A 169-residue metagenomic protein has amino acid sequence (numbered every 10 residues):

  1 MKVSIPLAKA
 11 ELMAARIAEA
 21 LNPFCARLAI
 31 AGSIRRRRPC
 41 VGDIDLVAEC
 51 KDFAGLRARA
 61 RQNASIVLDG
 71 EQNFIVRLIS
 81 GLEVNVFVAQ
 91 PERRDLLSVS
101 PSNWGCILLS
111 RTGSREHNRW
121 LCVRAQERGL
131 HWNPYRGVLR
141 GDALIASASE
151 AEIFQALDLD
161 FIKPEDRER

Functional and structural regions predicted by a protein language model:
K2-K9, A54-R169: Acidic, metal-coordinating catalytic segment for phosphate/diphosphate chemistry, firing primarily on the Nudix
A8-L12, R16: A generic alpha-helix signature
A15-A54: Active-site nucleotide-donor binding segment shared across nucleotidyl transfer reactions
